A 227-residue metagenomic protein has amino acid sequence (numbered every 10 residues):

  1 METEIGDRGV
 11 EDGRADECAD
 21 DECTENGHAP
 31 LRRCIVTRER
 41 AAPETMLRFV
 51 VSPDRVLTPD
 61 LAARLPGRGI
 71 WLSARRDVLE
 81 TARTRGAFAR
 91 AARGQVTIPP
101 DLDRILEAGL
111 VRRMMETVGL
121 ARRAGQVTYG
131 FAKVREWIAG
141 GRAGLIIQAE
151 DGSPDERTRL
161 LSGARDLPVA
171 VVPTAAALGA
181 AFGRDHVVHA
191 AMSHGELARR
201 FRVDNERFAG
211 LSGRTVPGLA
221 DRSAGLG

Functional and structural regions predicted by a protein language model:
M1-R85, R90: N-terminal cysteine/histidine-rich coordination modules
P30, G69, T84, L110 (+7 more regions): Helical mechanochemical/support elements of P-loop NTPase systems and associated helical scaffolds
A41, D77-L79, D151-P154, A176-A177 (+1 more regions): Conserved nucleotide-binding/hydrolysis micro-motifs of P-loop NTPases
R68-G69, A124-G125, R142-L145, A164-P168 (+1 more regions): Short active-site oxyanion
R76-D151: Extended interfacial segments that mediate partner engagement and assembly in macromolecular machines
R122, F131-A132, D155-V171: Positively charged, polar, low-complexity stretches
R165-A209: Short basic, glycine-rich beta-strand/loop surfaces that mediate nucleic-acid
V203-G227: Charged phosphate-binding loop/patch that engages nucleotide di/tri-phosphates or the phosphate backbone of nucleic
